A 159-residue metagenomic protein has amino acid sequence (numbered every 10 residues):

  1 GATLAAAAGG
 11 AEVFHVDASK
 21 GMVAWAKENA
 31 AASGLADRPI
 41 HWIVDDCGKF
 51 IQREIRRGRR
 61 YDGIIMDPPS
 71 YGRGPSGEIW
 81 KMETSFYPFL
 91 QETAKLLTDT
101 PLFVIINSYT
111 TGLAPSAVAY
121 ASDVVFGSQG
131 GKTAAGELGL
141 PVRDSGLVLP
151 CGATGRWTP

Functional and structural regions predicted by a protein language model:
G1-V13: Conserved SAM-binding loop of SAM-dependent methyltransferases across substrates and taxa, primarily the Class I
L4-A7, I55, L90, A94: A structural alpha-helix within SAM-dependent methyltransferase catalytic domains
E12, P39-H41, G131-A134: Conserved beta-strand segments of alpha/beta enzyme cores
D17, A26, V44-D46, I65-P68 (+3 more regions): Active-site proximal loops enriched in glycine and acidic residues that flank catalytic Cys/His/Asp and coordinate
S19-G63: S-adenosyl-L-methionine
G21-M22, V44, D62-E92: Mobile active-site "lid"/loop adjacent to the S-adenosyl-L-methionine
L97-D99: Helix-to-beta-strand junctions that scaffold the AdoMet/dcAdoMet cofactor pocket in Class I SAM-dependent enzymes
P101-P159: C-terminal catalytic and target-recognition region of SAM-dependent MTase-like enzymes, primarily methyltransferases
